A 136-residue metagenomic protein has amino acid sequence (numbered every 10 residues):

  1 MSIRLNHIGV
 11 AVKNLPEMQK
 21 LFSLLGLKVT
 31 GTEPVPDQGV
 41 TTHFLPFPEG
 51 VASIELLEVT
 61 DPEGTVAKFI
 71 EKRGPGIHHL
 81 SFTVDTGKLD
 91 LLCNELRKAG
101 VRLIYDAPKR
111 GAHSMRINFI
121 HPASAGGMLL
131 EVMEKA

Functional and structural regions predicted by a protein language model:
L5-K13, H43-P48, V66-E95: Vicinal oxygen chelate
L5-N6, L25, T30-T32, D37-V40 (+6 more regions): A cross-kingdom feature marking solvent-exposed beta-strand/loop segments within repeated, beta-rich binding/scaffold
N14-V29, L92-A99: Amphipathic alpha-helical segments
M18-K20, K28, V51-I54, G64-T65 (+1 more regions): Short loop/beta submotifs within extracellular cysteine-rich repeat domains
P34, T41-P48, A52-L57, D90-A136: Vicinal oxygen chelate
D61-E63, G87, A125: Short Gly/Pro-enriched loop/turn and capping motifs at secondary-structure junctions
